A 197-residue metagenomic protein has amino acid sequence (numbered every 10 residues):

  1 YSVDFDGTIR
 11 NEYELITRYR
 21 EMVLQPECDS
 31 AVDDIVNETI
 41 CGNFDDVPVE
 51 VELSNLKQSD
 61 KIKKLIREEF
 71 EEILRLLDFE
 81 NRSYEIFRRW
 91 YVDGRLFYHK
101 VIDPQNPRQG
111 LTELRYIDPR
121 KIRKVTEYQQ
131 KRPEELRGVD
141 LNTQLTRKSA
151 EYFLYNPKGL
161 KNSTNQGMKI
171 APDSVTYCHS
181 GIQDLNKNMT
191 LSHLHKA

Functional and structural regions predicted by a protein language model:
Y1-E27, D33, F79-A197: Structured, contiguous alpha/beta core segments that scaffold functional sites
Y1-E71: General N-terminal leader/first-domain-start detector
E69-R82: Short linear interaction motifs
